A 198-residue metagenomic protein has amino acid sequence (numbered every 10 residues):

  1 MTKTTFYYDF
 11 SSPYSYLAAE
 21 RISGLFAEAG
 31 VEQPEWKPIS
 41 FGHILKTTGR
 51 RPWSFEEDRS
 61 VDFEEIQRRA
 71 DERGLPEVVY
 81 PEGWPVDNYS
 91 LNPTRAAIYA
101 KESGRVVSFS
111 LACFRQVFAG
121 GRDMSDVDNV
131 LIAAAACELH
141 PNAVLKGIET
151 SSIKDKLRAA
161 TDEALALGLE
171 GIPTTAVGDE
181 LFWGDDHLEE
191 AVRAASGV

Functional and structural regions predicted by a protein language model:
T4-T5, F10-E32, A112-V198: C-terminal cap of thioredoxin/glutaredoxin-like
Y14-V117: Structural alpha/beta surface segment adjacent to cysteine/selenocysteine redox centers across thiol/disulfide enzymes
